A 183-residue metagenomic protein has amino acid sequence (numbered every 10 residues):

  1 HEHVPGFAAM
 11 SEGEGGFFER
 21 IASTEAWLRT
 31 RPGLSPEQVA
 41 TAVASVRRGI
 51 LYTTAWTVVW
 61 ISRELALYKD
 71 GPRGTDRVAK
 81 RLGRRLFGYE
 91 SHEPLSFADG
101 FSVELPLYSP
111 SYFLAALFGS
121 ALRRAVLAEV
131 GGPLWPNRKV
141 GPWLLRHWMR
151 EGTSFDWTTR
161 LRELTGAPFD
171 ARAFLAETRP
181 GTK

Functional and structural regions predicted by a protein language model:
H1-G6, V43-R48, G100-V103: Short beta-alpha connecting loops at secondary-structure transitions that line or flank enzyme active sites
H1-P5, T30-L34, V130-N137: Short, glycine/acidic-rich hinge or "gate" loops at secondary-structure transitions that mediate conformational
P5-A42: Post-HExxH zinc-binding segment in Zn-dependent metallohydrolases
T41, T53-T57, I61-K183: C-terminal, non-catalytic "cap/extension" segments appended to globular domains
